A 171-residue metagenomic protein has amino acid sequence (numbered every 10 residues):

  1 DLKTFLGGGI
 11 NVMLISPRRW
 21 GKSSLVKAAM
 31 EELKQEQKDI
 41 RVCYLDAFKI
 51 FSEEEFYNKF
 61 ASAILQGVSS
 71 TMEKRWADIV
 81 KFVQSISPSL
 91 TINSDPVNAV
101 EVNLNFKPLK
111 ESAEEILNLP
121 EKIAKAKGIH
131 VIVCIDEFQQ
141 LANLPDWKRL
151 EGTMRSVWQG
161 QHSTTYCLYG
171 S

Functional and structural regions predicted by a protein language model:
D1-L6: Pre-Walker A adenine-sensing motif
G8-V12, S16-W20, S24-V133, F138-L141 (+2 more regions): P-loop NTPase nucleotide-binding core
E151-G160: Conserved catalytic/switch belt of AAA+ P-loop NTPases
S171: Conserved H-loop
